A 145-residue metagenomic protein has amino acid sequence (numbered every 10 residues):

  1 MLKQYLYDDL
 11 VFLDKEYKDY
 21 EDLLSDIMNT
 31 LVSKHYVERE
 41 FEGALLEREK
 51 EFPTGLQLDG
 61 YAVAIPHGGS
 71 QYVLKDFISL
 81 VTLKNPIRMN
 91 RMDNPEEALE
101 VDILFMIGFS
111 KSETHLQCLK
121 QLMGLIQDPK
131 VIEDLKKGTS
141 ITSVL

Functional and structural regions predicted by a protein language model:
M1-L145: Cytosolic covalent-transfer regions centered on His/Cys nucleophiles that carry phosphoryl or persulfide groups
